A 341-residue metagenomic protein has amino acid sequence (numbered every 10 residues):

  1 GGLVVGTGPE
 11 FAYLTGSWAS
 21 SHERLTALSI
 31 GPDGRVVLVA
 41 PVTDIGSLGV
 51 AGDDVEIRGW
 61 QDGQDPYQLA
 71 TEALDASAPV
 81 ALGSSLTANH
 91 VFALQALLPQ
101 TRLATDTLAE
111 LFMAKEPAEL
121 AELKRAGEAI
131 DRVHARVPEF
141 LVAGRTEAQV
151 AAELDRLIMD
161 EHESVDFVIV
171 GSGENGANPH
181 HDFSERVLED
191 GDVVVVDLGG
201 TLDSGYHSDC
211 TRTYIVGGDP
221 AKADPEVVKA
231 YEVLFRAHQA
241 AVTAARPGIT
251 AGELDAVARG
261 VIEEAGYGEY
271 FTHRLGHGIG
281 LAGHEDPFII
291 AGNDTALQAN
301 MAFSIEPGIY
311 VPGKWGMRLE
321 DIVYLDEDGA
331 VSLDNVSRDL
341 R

Functional and structural regions predicted by a protein language model:
G1-R341: Active-site neighborhoods and metal-handling regions in enzymes and metal-associated proteins
